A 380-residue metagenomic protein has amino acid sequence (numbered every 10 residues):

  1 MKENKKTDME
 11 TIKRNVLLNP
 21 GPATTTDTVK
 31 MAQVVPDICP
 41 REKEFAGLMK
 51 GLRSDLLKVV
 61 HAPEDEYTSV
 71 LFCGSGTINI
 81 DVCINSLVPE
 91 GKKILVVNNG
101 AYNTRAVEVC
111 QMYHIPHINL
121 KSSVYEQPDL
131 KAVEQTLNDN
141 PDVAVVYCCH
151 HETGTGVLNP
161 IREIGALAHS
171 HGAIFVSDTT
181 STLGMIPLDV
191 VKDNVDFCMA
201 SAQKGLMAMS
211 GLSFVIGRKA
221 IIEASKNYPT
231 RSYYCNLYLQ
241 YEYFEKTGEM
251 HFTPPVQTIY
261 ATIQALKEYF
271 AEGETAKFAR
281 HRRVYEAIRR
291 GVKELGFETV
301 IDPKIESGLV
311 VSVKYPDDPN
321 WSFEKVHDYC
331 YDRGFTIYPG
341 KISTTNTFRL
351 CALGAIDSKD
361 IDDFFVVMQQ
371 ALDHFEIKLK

Functional and structural regions predicted by a protein language model:
K2-K43: N-terminal "arm"/small-domain region of PLP-dependent enzymes with the aminotransferase-like
K5, T347-K380: PLP-dependent enzyme catalytic core of the Aspartate aminotransferase-like
T24-T25, Q203-R289: Active-site C-terminal subdomain of aminotransferase-like
A32-V82, A101, R105-V109: Conserved N-terminal alpha-helix of the aminotransferase class I/II PLP-enzyme fold
V88-T104: Conserved PLP-anchoring active-site segment centered on the Schiff-base-forming lysine
P128-G184, F197: Active-site phosphate-binding strand-loop segment of PLP-dependent enzymes
V191-Q203: Conserved active-site segment immediately N-terminal to the catalytic lysine that forms the internal aldimine
E298-Y329: Conserved PLP-binding catalytic core of the aspartate aminotransferase-like
